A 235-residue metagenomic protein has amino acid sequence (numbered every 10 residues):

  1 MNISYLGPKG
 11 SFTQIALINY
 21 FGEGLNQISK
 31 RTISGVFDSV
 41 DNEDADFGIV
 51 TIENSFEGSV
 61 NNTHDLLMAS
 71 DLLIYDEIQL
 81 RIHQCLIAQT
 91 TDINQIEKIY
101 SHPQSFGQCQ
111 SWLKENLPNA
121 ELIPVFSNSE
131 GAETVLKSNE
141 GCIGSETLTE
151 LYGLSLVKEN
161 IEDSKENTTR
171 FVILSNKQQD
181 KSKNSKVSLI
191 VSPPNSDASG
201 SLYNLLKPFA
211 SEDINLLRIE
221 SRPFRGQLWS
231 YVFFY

Functional and structural regions predicted by a protein language model:
M1-F234: Domain-level signature for soluble enzymes in the chorismate/prephenate branch of the shikimate pathway
